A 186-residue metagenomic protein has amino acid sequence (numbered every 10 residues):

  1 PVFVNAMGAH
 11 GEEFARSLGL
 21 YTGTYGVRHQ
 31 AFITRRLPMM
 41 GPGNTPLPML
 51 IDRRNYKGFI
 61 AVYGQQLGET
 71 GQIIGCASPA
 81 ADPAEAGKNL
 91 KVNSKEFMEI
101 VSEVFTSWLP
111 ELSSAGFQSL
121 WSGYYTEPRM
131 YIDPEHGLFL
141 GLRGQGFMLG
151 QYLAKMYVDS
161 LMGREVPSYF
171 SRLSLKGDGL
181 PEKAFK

Functional and structural regions predicted by a protein language model:
P1-C76, A80-K95, E99-S114: Flavin-dependent oxidoreductases
E103-F185: C-terminal catalytic lobe of FAD-dependent flavoproteins
